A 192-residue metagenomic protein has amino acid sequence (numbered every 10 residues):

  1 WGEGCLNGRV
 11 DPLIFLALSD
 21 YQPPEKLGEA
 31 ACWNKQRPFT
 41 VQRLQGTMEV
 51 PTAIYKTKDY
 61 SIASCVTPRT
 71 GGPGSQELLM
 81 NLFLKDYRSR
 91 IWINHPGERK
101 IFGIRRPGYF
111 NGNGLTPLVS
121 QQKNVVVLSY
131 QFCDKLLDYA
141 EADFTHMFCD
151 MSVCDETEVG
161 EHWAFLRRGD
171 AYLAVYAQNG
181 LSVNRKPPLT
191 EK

Functional and structural regions predicted by a protein language model:
W1-K192: Ser/Thr/Asn(+Pro)-rich, low-complexity disordered segments
